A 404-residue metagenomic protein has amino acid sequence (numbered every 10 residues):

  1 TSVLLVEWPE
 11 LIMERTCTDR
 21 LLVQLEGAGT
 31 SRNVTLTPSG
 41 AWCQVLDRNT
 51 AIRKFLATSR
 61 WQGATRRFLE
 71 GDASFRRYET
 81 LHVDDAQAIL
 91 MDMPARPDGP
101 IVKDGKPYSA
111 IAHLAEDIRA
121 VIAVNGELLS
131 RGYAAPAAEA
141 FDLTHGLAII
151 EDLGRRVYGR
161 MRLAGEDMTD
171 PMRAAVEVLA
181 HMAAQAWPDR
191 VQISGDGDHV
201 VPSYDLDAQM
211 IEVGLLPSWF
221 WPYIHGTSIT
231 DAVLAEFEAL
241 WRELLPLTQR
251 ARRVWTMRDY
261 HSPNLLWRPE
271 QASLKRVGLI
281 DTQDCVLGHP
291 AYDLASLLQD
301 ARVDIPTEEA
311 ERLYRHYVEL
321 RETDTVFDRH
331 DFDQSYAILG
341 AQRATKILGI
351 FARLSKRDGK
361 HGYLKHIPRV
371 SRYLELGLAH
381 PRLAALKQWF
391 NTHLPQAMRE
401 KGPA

Functional and structural regions predicted by a protein language model:
S2-T50: Short phosphate-coordinating micro-motif centered on Lys-Gly-acidic
S39-R67: Juxta-kinase regulatory segment immediately upstream of eukaryotic protein kinase catalytic domains
S59-V83, E116, A404: ATP-binding glycine-rich phosphate-binding loop
F75-H82, I89-L90, M182-A183, W241-Y292 (+1 more regions): Active-site acidic catalytic loop and adjacent metal/ATP-binding pocket of ATP-dependent phosphoryl transfer enzymes
T80-I211, L215, W221-P222, Q249-R250: ATP-binding pocket architecture of kinase catalytic cores
V157-D170, I224-I229, V303-I305, R357-H361: Short, polar/flexible loop-turn hinges at active-site or ligand-entry regions and domain interfaces
G214-I224, L287-V326, A341-D358, V370-L378: Active-site activation/catalytic loop segments of kinase-like enzymes and analogous catalytic loops in related
G349-A404: ATP/Mg2+ or Mg2+-diphosphate-binding catalytic cores that bind nucleotide phosphates or diphosphates via glycine-rich
